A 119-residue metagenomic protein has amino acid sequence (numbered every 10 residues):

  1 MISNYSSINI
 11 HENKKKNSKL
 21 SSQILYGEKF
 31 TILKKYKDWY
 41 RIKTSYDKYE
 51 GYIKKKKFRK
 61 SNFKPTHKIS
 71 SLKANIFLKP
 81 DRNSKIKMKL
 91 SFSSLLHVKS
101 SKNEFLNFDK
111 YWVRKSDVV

Functional and structural regions predicted by a protein language model:
M1, Y5, K15, S22-I86 (+1 more regions): Boundary regions of SH3-family modules and the immediately adjacent low-complexity/disordered segments in eukaryotic
E12: Basic/aromatic DNA-contact patch characteristic of tyrosine site-specific recombinases
